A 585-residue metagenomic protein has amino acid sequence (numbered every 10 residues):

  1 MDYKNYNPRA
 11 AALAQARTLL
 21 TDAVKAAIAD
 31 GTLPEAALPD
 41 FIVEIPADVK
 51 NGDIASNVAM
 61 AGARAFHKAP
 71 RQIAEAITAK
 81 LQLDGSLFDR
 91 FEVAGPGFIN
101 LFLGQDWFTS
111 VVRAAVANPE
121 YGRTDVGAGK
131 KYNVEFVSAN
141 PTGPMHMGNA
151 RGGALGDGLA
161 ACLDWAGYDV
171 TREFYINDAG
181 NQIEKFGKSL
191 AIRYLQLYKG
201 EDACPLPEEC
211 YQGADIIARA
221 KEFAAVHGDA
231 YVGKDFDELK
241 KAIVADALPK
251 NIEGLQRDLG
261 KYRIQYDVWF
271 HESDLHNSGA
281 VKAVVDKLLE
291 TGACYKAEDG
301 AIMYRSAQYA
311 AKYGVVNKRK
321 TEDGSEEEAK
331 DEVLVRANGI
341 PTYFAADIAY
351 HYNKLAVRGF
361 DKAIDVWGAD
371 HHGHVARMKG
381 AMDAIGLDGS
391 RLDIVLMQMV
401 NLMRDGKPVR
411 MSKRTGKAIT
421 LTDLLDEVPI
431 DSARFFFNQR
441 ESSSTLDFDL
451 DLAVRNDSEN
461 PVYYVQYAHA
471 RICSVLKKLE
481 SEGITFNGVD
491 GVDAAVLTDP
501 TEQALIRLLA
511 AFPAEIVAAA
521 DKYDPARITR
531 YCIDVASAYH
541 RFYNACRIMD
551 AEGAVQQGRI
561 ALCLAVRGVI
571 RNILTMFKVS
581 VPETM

Functional and structural regions predicted by a protein language model:
D2-T109, E120-M585: Non-catalytic interaction-recognition regions
S110-A115: Short, charged, solvent-exposed linker or helix-capping segments at domain edges/interfaces that act as flexible hinges
